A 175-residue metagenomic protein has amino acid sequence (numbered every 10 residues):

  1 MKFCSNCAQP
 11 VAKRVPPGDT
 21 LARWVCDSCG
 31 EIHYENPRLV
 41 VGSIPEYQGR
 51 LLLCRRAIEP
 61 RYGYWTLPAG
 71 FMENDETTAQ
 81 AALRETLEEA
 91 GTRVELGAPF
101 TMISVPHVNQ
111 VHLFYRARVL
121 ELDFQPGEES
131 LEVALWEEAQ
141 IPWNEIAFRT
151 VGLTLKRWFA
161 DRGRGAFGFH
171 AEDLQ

Functional and structural regions predicted by a protein language model:
M1-S43: Acidic, metal-coordinating catalytic segment for phosphate/diphosphate chemistry, firing primarily on the Nudix
F3, R23, I44, L53 (+2 more regions): Conserved hydrophobic/aromatic beta-strand scaffold that supports enzyme active sites
S5, A12-K13, L52, E73 (+1 more regions): Nucleotide phosphate-binding site architecture
D19, E59, T101-S104: Positions that flank functional sites
L21, N36-V40, E46-Q48, P60-Y62 (+2 more regions): Short connector loops at helix/strand junctions that flank enzyme active sites, especially segments positioning acidic
S28, R56, A69, A117 (+1 more regions): Active-site donor-binding loop signature of nucleotide-sugar glycosyltransferases
E46-E88: Conserved Nudix-box catalytic region and its N-terminal flanking loop in Nudix hydrolases and closely related
M72-L96, T101-R157, D161, A166-F167 (+1 more regions): Unchanged
